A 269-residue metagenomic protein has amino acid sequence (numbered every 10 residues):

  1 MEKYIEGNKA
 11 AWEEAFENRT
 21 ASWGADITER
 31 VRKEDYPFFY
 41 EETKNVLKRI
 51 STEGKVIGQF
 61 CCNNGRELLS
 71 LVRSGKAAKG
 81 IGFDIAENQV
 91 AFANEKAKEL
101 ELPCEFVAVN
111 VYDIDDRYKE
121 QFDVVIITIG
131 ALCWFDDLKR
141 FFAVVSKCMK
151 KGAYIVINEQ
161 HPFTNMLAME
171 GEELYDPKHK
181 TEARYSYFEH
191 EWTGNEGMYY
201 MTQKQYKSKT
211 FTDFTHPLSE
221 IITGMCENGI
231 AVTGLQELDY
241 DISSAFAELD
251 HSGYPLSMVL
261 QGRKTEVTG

Functional and structural regions predicted by a protein language model:
M1-T28: N-terminal, positively charged/glycine-rich alpha-helical extensions of SAM-dependent methyltransferases
A25-K55, S70: Conserved alpha-helix/loop element of class I SAM-dependent methyltransferases that forms part of the SAM/SAH-binding
V56-I114: Class I SAM-dependent methyltransferase SAM/SAH-binding core
D116-V125: A short acidic, Gly/Pro-enriched loop at the edge of an enzyme's catalytic core that lines a small-molecule cofactor
I127-I129, N158: Residues lining the SAM
K139-Y154: A short glycine-rich, Lys/Arg-flanked "PGG" loop and its adjoining helix->strand segment in the class I
V156-T223: SAM-dependent methyltransferase
E220-G269: C-terminal lobe and adjacent flexible extensions of AdoMet/dcAdoMet transferase-like proteins
